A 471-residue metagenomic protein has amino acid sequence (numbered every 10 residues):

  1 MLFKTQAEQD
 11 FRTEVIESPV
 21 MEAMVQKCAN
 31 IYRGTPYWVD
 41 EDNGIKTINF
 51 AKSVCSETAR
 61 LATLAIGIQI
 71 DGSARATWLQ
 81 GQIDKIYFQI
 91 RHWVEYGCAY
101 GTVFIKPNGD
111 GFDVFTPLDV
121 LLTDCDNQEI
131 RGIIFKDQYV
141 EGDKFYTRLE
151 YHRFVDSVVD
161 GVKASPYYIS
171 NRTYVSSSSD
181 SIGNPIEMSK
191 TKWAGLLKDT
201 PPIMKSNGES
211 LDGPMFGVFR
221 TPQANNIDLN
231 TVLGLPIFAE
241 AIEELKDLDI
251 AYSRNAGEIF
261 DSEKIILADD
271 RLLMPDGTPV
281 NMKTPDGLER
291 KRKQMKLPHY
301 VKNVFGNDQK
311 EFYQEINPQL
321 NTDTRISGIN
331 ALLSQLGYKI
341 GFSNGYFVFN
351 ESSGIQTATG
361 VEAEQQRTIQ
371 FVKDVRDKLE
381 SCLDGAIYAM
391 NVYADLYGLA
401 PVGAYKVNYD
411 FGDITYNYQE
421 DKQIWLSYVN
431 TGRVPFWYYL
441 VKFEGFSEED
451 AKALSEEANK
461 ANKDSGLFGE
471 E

Functional and structural regions predicted by a protein language model:
M1-K144, E471: Extended, helix-rich architectural segments
E14-V15, N43, L272-Q294, S353-I355 (+2 more regions): Charge-rich, acidic-biased intrinsically disordered regions
V54, T58, A62-A65, L245 (+6 more regions): Generic structural signal for hydrophobic core residues of well-folded globular domains
A59-I66, K310-I316, A363-Q366, A461: Short glycine/proline-rich turn/loop motifs
I86-Y100, I105, N255-E263, N321-Y418 (+2 more regions): C-terminal amphipathic alpha-helical
F104-L235: Extended, regular secondary-structure scaffolds
T200-A363, I414: Extended, charged amphipathic alpha-helical segments
W425-E471: Activation/maturation switch segments at domain boundaries
